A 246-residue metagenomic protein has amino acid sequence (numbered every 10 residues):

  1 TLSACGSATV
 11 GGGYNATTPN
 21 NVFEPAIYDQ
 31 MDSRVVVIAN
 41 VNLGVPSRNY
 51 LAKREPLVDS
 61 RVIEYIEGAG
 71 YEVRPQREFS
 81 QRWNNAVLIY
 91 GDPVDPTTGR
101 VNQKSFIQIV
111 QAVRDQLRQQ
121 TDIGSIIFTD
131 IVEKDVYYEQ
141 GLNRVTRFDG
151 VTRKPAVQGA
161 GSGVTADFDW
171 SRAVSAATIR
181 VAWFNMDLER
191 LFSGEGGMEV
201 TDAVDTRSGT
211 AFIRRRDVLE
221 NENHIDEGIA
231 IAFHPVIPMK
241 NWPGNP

Functional and structural regions predicted by a protein language model:
C5-S33, V45, E133, Y137-P246: C-terminal/domain-edge helix-coil "capping" segments
Y14, I38, T129-I131: A structural signal for short, hydrophobic beta-strand segments that form beta-sheets in beta-rich/all-beta domains
D32-R34, I123-G124: Short coil/turn segments at beta-strand junctions that form active-site/ligand-binding loops
R34-N40: Short hydrophobic beta-strand segments
G44-V136, T178, F184, L188-S193: N-terminal segment of the mature soluble domain
